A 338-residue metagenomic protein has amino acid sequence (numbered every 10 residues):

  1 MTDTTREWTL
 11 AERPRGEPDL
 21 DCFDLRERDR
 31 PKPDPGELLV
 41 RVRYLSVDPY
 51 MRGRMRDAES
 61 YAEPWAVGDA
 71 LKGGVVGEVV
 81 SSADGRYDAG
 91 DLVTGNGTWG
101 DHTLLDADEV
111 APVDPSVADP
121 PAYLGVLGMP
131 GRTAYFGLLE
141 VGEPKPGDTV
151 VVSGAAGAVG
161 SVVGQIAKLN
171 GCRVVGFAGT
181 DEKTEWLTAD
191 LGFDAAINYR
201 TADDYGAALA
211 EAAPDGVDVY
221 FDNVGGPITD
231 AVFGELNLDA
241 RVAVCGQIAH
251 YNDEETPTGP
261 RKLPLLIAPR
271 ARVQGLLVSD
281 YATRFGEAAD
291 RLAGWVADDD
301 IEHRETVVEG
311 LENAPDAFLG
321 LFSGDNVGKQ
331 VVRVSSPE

Functional and structural regions predicted by a protein language model:
M1-D3, S279-E338: C-terminal hydrophobic helical "lid"/dimerization subdomain of Rossmann-like NAD(P)H-dependent oxidoreductases
R30-V47, M55-W99: Glycine-rich beta-strand-centered segment in the early N-terminal region that forms part of a ligand/cofactor-binding
A66, L71-E78, R86-G154: NAD(P)H dinucleotide-binding glycine-rich loop of Rossmann-like/cofactor-binding domains, especially the beta1-alpha1
T94, V151, I197, Y220-F221: N-terminal Rossmann-like NAD(P) cofactor-binding module of classical short-chain dehydrogenase/reductase
L124-A202: Mid-domain Rossmann-like dinucleotide-binding core that forms the NAD(H)/NADP(H) cofactor-binding site
T188, P227-I301, S335-E338: Glycine-rich phosphate-binding loop and adjacent beta-alpha segment of Rossmann(oid) nucleotide-cofactor-binding
D203-D215: Short amphipathic alpha-helix with an adjacent loop that forms part of the alpha/beta core around
